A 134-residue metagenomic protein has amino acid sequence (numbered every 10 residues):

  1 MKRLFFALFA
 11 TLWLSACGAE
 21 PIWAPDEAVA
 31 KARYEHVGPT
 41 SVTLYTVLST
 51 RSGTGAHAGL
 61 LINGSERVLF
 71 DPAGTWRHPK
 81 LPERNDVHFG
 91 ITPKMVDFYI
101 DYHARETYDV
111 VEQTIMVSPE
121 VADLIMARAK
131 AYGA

Functional and structural regions predicted by a protein language model:
K2-A7: Sec-dependent signal peptide recognition, specifically the positively charged N-region followed immediately by
S15-A16: C-terminal motif of bacterial Sec signal peptides marking the signal peptidase cleavage site
A19, W23-A24, E35-V111: Glycine-rich catalytic cores of cysteine/serine-nucleophile enzymes that process amide/ester linkages in cell-envelope
D26-V29: Alpha-helical transmembrane signal-anchor/signal-peptide segments
I100-A134: Active-site nucleophile-His-acid catalytic modules used for acyl/amide transfer and hydrolysis across diverse enzymes
